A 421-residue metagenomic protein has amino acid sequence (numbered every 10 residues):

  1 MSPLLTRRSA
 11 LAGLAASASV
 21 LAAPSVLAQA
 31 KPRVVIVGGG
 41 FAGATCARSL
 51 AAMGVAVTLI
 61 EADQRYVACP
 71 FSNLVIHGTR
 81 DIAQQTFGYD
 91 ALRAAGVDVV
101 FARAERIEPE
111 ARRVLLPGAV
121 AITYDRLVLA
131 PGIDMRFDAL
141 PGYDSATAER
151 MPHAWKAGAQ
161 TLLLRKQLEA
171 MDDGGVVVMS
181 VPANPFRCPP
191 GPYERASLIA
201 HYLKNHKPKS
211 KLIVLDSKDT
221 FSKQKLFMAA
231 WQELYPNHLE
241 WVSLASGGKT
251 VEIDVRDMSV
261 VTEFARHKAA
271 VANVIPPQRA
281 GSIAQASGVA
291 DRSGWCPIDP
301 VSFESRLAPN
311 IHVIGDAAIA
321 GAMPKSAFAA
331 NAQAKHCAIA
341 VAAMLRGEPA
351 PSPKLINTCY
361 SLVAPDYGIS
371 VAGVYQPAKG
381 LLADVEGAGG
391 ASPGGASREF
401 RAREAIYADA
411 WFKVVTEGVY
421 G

Functional and structural regions predicted by a protein language model:
M1-A18: N-terminal secretory signal peptides and thylakoid transit peptides that target proteins across membranes
L4-L5, A28-A30, V100-R187, G191-E194 (+2 more regions): FAD-binding core/adjacent interface of flavoenzyme oxidoreductases
Q29-D98, A183-K225, V419: Beta1-alpha1 glycine-rich phosphate/pyrophosphate-binding loop at the start of Rossmann-like nucleotide-binding domains
V97-I107, A111-V114, I122, H201-S293: A Rossmann-like FAD-binding core segment of flavoenzymes
S145-D173, K268-A332, A343: FAD-site-proximal beta/loop scaffold in flavoenzymes
A330-K354: Internal hydrophobic alpha-helix adjacent to the cofactor/substrate pocket in enzyme cavities
A372-G421: C-terminal auxiliary extensions adjacent to catalytic cores
